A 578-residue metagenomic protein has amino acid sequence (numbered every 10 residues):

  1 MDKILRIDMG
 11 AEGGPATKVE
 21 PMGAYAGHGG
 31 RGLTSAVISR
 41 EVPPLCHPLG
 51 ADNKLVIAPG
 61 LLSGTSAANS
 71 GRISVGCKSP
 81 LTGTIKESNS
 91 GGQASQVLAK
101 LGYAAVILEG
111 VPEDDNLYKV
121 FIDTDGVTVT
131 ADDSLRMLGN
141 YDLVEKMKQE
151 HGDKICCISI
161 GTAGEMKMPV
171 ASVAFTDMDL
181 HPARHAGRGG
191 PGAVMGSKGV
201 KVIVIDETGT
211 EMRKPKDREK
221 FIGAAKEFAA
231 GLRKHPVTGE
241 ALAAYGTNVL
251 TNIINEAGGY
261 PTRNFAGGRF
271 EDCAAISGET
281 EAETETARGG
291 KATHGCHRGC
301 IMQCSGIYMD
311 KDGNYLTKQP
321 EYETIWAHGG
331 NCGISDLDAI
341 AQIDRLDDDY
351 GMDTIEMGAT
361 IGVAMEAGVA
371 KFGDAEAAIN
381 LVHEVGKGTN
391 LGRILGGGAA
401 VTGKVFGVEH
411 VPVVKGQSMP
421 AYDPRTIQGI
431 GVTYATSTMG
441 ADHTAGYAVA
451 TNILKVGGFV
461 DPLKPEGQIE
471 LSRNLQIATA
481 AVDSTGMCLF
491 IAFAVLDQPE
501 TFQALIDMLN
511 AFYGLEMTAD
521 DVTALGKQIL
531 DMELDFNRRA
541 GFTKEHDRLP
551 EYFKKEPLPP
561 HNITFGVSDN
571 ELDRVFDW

Functional and structural regions predicted by a protein language model:
M1-G192, S197-M212, R218-V237, G246-E271: Protein-protein interaction/assembly regions in multi-subunit complexes
K148-H151, I155-I158, T162-G190, M195-W578: Extended C-terminal regions of large enzymes
